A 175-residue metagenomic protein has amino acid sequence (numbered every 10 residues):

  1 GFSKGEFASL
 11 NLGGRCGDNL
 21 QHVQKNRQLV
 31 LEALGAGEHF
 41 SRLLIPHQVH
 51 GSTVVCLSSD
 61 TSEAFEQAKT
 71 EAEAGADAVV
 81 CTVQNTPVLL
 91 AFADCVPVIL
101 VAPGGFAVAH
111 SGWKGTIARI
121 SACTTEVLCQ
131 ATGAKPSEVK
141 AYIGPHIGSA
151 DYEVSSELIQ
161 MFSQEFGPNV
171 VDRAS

Functional and structural regions predicted by a protein language model:
G1-S175: Active-site microenvironment for binding and transforming phosphate-containing groups
